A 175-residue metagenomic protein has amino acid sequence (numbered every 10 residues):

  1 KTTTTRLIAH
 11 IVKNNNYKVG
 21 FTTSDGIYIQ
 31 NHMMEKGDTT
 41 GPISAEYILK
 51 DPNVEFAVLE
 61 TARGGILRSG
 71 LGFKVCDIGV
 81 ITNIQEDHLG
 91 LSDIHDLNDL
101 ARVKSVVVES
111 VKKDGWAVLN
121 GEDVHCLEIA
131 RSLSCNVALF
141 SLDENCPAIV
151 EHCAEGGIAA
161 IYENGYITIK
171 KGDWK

Functional and structural regions predicted by a protein language model:
T3-D25: A conserved segment at the C-terminal end of the G1
D25-I29, A160, G165-W174: Short polybasic amphipathic segments
M33-H152, W174: Flexible active-site lid/hinge loop adjacent to a nucleotide/diphosphate and Mg2+-phosphate binding pocket
A154-A159: Conserved catalytic and cofactor-binding micro-motifs that handle phosphate-bearing ligands or nucleotide cofactors
